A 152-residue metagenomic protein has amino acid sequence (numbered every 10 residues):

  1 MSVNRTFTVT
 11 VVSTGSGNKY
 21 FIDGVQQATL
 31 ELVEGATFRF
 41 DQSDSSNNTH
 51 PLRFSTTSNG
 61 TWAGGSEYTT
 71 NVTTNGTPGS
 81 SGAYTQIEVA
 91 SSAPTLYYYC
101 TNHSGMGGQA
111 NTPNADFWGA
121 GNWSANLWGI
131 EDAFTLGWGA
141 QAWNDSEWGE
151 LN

Functional and structural regions predicted by a protein language model:
M1-T6, E150-N152: Short, intrinsically disordered N-terminal pre-domain segments
R5-V11, S43-T49, T70-A120: Extracellular/periplasmic metallocenter environments
T6-E34: N-terminal edge beta-strand
A28-A36, I87-S92: Extracellular and analogous surface-interaction loops
L32, A36-N48: A short glycine-rich, aromatic-capped structural motif
R53-T57: Predominantly extracellular/luminal cell-surface or secreted proteins
W118, W123, W128-W138, W143 (+1 more regions): Leucine-centric amphipathic alpha-helical interface motifs
